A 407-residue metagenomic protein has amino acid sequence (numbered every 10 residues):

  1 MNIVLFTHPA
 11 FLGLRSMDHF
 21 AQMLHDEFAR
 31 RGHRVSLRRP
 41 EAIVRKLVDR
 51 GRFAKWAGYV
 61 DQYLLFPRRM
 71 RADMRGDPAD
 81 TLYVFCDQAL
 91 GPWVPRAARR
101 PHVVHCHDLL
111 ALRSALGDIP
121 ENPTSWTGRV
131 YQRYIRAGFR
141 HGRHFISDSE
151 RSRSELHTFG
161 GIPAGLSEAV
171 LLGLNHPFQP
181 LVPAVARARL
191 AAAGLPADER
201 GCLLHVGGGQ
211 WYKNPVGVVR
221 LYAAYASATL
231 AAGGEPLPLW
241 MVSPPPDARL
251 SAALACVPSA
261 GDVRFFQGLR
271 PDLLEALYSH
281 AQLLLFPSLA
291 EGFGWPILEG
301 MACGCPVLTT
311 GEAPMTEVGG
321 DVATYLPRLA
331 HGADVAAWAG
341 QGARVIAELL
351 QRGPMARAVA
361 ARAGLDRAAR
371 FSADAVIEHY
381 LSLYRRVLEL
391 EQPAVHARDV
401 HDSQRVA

Functional and structural regions predicted by a protein language model:
M1-A407: Carbohydrate transferase catalytic cores enriched for Leloir-type hexosyltransferases
